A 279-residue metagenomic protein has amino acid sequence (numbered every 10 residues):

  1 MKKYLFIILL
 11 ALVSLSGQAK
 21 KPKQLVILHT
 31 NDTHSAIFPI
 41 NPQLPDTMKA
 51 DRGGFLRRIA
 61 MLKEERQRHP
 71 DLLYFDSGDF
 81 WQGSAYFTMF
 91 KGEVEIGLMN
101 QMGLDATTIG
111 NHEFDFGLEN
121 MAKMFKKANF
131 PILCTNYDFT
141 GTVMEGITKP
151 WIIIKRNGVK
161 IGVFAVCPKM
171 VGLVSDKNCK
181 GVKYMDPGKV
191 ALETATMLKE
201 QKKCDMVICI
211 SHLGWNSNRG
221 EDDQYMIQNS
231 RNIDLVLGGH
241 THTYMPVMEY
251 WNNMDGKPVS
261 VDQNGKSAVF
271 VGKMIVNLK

Functional and structural regions predicted by a protein language model:
M1-K2, V182: Intrinsically disordered, low-complexity segments enriched in small/polar residues
K2-I8: Sec-dependent signal peptide recognition, specifically the positively charged N-region followed immediately by
I8-L9, E64: A periodicity- and composition-biased signal for non-globular, repetitive helical segments
L9-G17: Hydrophobic h-region of N-terminal signal peptides that target proteins for export in Gram-negative bacteria
A19-K279: Acidic, metal/ion-coordinating pockets
